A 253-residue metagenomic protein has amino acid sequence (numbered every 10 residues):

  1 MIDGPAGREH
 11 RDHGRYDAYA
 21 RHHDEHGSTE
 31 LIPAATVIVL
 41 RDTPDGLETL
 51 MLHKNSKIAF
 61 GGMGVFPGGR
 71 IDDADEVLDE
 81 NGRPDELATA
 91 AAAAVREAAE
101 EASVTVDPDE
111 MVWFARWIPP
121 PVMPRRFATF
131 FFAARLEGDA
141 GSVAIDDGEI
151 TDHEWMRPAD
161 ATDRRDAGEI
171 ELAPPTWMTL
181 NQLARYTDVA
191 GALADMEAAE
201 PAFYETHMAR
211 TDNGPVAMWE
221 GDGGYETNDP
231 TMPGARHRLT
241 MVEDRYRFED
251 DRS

Functional and structural regions predicted by a protein language model:
M1-I150, M156-S253: N-terminal leader/linker segments that precede catalytic domains of diphosphate-processing enzymes
